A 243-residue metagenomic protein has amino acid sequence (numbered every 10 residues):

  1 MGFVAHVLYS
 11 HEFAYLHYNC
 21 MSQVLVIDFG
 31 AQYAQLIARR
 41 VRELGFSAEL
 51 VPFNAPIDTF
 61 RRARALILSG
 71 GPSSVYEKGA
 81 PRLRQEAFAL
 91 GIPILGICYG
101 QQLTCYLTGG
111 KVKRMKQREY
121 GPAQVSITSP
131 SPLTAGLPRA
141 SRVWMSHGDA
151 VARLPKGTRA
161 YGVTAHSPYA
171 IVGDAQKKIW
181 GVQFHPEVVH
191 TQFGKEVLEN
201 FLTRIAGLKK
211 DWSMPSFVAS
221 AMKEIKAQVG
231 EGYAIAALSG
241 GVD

Functional and structural regions predicted by a protein language model:
V4-V7, E12-A14: Short hydrophobic alpha-helical segments enriched in small aliphatic residues
H11, G79-A80, G109: N-terminal low-complexity, intrinsically disordered patches enriched in charged
Y18, A80, E86-I97: Short alpha-beta junction capping motif
N19-L68, S74-V75, F88-L90, Y106-D243: RNA-binding accessory domains that recognize and position tRNA/RNA substrates
I37, P56, L83, G100-Q101: Residues within well-ordered alpha-helices
P72-R82: Glycine/threonine-rich flexible loop motifs
G96, G100, C105: Gly/Ala-rich beta-loop-alpha elbow adjacent to hydrolase catalytic centers
